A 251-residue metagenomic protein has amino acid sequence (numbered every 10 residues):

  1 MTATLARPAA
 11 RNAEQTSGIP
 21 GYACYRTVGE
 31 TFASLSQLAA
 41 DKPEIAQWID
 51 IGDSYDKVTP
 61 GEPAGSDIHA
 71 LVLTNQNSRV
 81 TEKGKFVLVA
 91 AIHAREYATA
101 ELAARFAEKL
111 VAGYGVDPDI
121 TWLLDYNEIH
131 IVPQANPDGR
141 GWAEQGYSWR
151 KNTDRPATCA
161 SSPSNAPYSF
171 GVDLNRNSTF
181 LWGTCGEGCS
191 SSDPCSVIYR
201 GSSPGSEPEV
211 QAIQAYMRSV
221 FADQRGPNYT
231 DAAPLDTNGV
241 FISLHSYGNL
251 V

Functional and structural regions predicted by a protein language model:
M1-V251: M14 metallocarboxypeptidase catalytic domain recognition
